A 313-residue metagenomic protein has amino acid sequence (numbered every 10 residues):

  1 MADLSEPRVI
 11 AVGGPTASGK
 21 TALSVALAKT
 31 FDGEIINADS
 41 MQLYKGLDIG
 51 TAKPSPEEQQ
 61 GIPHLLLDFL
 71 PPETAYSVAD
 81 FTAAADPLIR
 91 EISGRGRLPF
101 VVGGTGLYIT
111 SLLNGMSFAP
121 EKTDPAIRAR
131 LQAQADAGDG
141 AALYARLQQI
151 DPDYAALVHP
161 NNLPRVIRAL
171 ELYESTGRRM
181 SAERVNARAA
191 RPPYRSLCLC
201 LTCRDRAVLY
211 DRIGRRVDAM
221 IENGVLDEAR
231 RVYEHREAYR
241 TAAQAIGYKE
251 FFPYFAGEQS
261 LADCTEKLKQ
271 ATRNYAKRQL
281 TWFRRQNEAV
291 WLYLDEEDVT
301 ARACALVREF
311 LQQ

Functional and structural regions predicted by a protein language model:
M1-Q313: Phosphate/pyrophosphate-binding catalytic cores of soluble transferases and nucleic-acid-acting enzymes
